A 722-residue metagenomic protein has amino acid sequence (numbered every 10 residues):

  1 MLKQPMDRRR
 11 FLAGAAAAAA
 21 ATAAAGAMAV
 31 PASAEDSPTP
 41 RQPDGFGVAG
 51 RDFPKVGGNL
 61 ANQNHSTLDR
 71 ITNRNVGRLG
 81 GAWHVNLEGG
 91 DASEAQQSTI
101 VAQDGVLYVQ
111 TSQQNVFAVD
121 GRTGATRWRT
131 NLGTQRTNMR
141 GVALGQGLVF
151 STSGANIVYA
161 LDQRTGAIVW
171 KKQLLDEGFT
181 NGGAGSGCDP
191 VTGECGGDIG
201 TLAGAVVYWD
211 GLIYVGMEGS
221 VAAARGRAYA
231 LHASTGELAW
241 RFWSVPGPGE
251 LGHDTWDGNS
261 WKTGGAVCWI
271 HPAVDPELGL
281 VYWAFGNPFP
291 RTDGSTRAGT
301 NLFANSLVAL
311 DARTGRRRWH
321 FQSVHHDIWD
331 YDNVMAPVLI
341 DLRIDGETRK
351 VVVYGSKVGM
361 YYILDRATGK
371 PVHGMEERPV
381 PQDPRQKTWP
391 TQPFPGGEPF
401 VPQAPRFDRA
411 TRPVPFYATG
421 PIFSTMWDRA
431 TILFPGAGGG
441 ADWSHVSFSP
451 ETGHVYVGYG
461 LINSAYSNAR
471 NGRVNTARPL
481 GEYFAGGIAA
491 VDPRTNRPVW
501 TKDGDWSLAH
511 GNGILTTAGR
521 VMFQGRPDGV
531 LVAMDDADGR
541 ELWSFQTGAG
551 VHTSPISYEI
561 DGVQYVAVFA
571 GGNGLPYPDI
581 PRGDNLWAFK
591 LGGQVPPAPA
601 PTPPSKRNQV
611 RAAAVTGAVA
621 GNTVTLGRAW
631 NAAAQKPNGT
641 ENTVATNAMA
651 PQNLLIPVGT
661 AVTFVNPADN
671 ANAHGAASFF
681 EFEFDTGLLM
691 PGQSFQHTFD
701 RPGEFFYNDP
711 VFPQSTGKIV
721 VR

Functional and structural regions predicted by a protein language model:
M1-R10, A16-G26, A32-S33: N-terminal secretory signal peptides
S37-D91, A125-L132, A167-D176, A184-C195 (+9 more regions): Aromatic (tryptophan-biased) beta-strands that constitute blades/sheets of beta-rich domains
G50-G57, S93-N115, R136-V158, P190-R227 (+7 more regions): Repeat-blade elements of multi-bladed beta-propeller folds
H65-L161, I168, K172: N-terminal cofactor/phosphate-binding cores enriched in small/glycine residues, especially glycine-rich loops such as
F484-A489, P493, R497, T501-D536 (+1 more regions): Loop/turn-rich, solvent-exposed surfaces of beta-rich toroidal or solenoidal domains
S557-P601: Blade-level signature of beta-propeller repeat domains, shared across WD40, Kelch, NHL, RCC1 and BNR/Asp-box propellers
K606-R722: Extracytoplasmic copper-binding redox domains, predominantly the cupredoxin/blue-copper superfamily
